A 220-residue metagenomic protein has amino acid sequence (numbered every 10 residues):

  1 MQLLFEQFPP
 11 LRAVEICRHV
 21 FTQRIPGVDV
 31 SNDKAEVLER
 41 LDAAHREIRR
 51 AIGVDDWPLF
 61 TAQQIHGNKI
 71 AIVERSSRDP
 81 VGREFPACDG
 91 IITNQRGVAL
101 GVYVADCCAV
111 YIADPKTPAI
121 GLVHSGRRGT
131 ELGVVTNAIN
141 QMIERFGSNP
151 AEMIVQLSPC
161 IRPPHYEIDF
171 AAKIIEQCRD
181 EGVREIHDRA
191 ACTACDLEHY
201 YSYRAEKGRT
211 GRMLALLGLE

Functional and structural regions predicted by a protein language model:
M1-E220: Active-site microenvironment for binding and transforming phosphate-containing groups
